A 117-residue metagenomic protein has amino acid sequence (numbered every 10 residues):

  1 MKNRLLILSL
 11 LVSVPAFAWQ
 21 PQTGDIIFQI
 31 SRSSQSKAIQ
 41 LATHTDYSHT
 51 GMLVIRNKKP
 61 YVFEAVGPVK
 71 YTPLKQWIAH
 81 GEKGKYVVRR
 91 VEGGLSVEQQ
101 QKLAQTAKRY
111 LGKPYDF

Functional and structural regions predicted by a protein language model:
K2-L8: Sec-dependent signal peptide recognition, specifically the positively charged N-region followed immediately by
S13-P15: N-terminal signal peptide c-region/cleavage motif recognized by signal peptidases
T23-D25: Loop/turn positions that initiate beta-strands
Q29-G94, D116-F117: Glycine-rich catalytic cores of cysteine/serine-nucleophile enzymes that process amide/ester linkages in cell-envelope
Q99-A107: Stable alpha-helical elements in mature extracytoplasmic
L103, K113-F117: Short, intrinsically disordered, charge-balanced linker/junction segments flanking boundaries in proteins
